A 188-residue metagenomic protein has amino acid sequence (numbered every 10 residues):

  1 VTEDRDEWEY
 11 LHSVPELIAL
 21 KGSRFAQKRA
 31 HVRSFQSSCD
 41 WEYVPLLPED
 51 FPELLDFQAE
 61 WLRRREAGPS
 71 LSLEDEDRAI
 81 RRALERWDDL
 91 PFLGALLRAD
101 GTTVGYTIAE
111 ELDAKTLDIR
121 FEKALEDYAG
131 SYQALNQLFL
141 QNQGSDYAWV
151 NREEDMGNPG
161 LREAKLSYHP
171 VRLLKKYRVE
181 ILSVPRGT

Functional and structural regions predicted by a protein language model:
V1-L71: Acyltransferase donor/substrate-recognition loop-hinge adjacent to the catalytic core
A26, E74-R78, G130: Conserved phosphate-coordination/catalytic loops
H31, F57, A79-A83, L135-F139 (+1 more regions): Short, hydrophobic/aromatic alpha-helical segments in well-folded domains
F35, R86-W87, F139-G144: Alpha-helix C-terminal capping segments
F51-L55, E74, D155, P159: An alpha-helix initiation/capping motif
Q58-D118: A mid-sequence, solvent-exposed acidic-amphipathic segment
F92-L182: Aromatic (often tryptophan-rich) hydrophobic motifs at membrane interfaces
V184-T188: Intrinsically disordered terminal and processing segments
